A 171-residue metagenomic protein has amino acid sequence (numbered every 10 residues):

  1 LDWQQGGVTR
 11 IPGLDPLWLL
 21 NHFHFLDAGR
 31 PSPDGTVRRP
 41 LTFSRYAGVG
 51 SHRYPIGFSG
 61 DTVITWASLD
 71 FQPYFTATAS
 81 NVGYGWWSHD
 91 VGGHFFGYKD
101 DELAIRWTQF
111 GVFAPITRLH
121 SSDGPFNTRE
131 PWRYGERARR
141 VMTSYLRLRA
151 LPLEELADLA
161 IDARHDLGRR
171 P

Functional and structural regions predicted by a protein language model:
L1-P171: Catalytic-domain carbohydrate-binding cleft regions of carbohydrate-active enzymes
